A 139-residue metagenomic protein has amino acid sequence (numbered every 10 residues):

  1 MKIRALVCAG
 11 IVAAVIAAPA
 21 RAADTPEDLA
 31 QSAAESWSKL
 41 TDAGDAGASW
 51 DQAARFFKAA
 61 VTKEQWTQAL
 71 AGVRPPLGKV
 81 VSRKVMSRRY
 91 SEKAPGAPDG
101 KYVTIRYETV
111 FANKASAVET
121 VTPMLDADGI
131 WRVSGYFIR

Functional and structural regions predicted by a protein language model:
K2-I3, A18-D45: Short, low-complexity N-terminal intrinsically disordered segments enriched in polar/charged residues
R4-A5, S49: Short hydrophobic/aromatic segments of transmembrane alpha-helices and their interfaces
C8-V15: Bacterial N-terminal signal peptides
A23-D24, E35-S38, A53-K58, E108-V110: Second-shell loop/turn segments in exported
Q31-S32, G47-G100: Short solvent-exposed beta->alpha transition segments
R88-R139: Exposed beta-sheet edge and beta->alpha loop/turn motif
